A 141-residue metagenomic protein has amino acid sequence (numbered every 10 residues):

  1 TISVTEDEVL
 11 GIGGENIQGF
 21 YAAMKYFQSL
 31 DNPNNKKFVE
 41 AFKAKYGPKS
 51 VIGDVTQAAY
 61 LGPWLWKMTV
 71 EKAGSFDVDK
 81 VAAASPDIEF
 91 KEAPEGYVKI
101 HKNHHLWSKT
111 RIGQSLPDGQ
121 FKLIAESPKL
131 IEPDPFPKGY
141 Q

Functional and structural regions predicted by a protein language model:
T1-Q141: Extracytosolic ligand-binding ectodomains
